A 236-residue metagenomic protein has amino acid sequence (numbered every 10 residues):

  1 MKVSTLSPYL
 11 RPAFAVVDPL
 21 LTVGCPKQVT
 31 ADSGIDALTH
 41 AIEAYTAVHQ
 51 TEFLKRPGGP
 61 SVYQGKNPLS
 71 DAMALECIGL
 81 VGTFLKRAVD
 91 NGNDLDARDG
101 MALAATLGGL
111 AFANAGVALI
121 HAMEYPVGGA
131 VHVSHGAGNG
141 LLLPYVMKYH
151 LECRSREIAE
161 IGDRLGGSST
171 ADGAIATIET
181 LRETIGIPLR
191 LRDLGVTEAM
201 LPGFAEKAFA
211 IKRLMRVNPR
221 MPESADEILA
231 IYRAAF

Functional and structural regions predicted by a protein language model:
M1-V62, E157-E160: A glycine/threonine-rich phosphate-anchoring loop and its flanking beta-alpha core in nucleotide/phosphate-binding
D18, L38, M101, H121 (+4 more regions): Buried hydrophobic positions in well-ordered alpha/beta secondary-structure cores of metabolic enzymes
L38-I42, M101-G109, M123, L143 (+4 more regions): Short alpha-helical scaffolding segments that buttress acidic/His motifs in well-ordered protein cores
Y45-H49, F84, A88, I185 (+1 more regions): A short secondary-structure junction motif
Q50-T177: Active-site segments that bind and position negatively charged phosphate/pyrophosphate groups
S168-F236: C-terminal charged capping/lid subdomain of soluble metabolic enzymes
